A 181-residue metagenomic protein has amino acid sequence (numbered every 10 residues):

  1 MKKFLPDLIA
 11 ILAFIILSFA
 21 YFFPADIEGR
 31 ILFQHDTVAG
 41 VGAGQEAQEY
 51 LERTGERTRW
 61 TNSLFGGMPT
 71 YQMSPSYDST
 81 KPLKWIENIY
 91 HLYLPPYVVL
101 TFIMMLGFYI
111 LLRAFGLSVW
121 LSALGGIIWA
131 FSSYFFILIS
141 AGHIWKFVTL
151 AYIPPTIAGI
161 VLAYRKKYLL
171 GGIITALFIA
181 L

Functional and structural regions predicted by a protein language model:
M1-F23: Start-transfer (signal-anchor) and selected internal transmembrane alpha helices of multi-pass inner/ER membrane
L5-I9, N88-P96, L117-G125: Membrane-interface starts of transmembrane alpha-helices
L8-L12, A123-I127, L169-I174: Hydrophobic alpha-helical transmembrane segments
I16, G171-L181: Membrane-interface alpha helices of multi-pass inner-membrane proteins
L17-L111, I127-P154: Membrane-interface coil-to-helix junctions
L112-F131, K166-K167: Transmembrane-helix signature of polytopic, membrane-embedded enzymes that assemble or transfer cell-envelope glycans
F131, F135, Y164, L177-L181: Transmembrane helix irregularities
T156-G172: Membrane-interface transmembrane helices that cradle and orient dolichyl/undecaprenyl
